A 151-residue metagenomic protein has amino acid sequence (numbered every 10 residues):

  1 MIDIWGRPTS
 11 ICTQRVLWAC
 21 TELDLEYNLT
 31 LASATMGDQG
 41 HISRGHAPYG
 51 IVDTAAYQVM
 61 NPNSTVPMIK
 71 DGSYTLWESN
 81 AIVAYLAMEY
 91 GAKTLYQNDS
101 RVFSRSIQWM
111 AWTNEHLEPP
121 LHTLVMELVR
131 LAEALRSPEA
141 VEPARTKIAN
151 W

Functional and structural regions predicted by a protein language model:
M1-E139: GST-like domain detector, emphasizing the conserved glutathione-binding G-site in the N-terminal thioredoxin-like
E142-W151: Amphipathic alpha-helical packing segments from all-alpha helical-bundle domains
